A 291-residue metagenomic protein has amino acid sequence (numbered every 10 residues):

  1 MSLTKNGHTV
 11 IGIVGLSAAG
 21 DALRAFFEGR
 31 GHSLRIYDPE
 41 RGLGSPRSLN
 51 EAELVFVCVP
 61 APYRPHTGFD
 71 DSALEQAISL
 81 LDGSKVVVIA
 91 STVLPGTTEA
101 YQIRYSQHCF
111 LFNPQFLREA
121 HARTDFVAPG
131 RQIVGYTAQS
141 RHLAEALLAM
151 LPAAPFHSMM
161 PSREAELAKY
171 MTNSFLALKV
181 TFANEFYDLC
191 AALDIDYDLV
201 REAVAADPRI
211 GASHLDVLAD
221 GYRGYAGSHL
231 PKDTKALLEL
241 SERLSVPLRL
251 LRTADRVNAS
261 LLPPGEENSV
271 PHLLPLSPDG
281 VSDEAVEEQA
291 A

Functional and structural regions predicted by a protein language model:
M1-N50, V281: NAD(P)+-binding Rossmann beta1-loop-alpha1 motif at the extreme N-terminus of oxidoreductases
S2-T9, G31-L34, D194-A291: NAD(P)-dependent Rossmann-like dehydrogenase/reductase catalytic/cofactor-binding core
G29, S33, Q102-L111, A122-S213 (+2 more regions): Internal alpha-helical scaffold of NAD(P)-dependent oxidoreductase catalytic cores
N50-E51, G83, P129: Alpha-helix C-terminal capping/helix-to-coil transition sites in glycosyltransferase folds
L54, P62-A122: Rossmann-like NAD(P)(H) cofactor-binding subdomain of soluble oxidoreductases
L54-C58, I133: Structural motif
